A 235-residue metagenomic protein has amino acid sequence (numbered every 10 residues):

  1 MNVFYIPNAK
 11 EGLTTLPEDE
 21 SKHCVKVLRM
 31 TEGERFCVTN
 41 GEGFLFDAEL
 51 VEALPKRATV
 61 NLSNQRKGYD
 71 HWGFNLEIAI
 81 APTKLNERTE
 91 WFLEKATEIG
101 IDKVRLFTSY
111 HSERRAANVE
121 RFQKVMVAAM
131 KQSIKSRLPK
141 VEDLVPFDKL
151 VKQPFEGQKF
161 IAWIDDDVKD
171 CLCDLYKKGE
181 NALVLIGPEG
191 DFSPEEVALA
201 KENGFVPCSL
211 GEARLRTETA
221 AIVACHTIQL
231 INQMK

Functional and structural regions predicted by a protein language model:
M1-K67: N-terminal positively charged helical leader segments and presequences
N8, E18-D19, G41, P82 (+3 more regions): Fold-independent oxyanion-binding glycine-rich loops and adjacent beta-strand/coil segments at enzyme active sites
G12, E32-E34, F44-F46, K56-A58 (+5 more regions): A generic structural signal for short beta-strands and their flanking turns/coil linkers
Q65, S109-S112, E212-A213: Short, ordered loop/turn segments at secondary-structure junctions
Y69-F160: RNA substrate-binding interface of SAM-dependent RNA methyltransferases
K159-A198, F205-L210: Active-site/ligand-binding-proximal alpha/beta "capping" segment
P194-K235: Structured adenosyl-cofactor binding patch, chiefly the S-adenosyl-L-methionine
